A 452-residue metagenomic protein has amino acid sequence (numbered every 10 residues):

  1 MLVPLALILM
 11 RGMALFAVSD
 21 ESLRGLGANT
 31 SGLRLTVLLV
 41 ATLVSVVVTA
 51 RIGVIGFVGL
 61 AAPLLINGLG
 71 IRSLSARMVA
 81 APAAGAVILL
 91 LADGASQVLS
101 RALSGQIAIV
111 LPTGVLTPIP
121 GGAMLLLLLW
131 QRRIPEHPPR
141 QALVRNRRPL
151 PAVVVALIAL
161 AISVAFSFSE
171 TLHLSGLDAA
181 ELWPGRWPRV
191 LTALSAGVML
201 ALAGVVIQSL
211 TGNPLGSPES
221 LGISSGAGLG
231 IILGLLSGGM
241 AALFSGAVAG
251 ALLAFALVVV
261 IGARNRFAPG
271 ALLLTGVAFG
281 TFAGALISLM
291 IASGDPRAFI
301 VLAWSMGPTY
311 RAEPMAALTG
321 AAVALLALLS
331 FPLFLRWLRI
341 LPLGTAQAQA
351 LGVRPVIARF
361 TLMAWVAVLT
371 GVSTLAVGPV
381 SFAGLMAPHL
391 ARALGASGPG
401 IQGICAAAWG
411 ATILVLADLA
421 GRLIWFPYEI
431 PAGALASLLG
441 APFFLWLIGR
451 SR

Functional and structural regions predicted by a protein language model:
M1-R452: Alpha-helical transmembrane segments in inner-membrane proteins
